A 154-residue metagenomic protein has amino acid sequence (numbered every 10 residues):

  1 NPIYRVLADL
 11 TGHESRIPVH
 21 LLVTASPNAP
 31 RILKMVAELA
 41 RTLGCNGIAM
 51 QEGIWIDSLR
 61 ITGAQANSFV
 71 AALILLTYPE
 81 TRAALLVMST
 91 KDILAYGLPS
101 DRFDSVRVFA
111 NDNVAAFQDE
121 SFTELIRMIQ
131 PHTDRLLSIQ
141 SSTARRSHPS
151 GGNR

Functional and structural regions predicted by a protein language model:
N1: Ferredoxin-type iron-sulfur electron-transfer modules in oxidoreductases and energy-metabolism complexes
Y4-P30, M35-R154: ATP-dependent carboxylate-amine ligase catalytic core
